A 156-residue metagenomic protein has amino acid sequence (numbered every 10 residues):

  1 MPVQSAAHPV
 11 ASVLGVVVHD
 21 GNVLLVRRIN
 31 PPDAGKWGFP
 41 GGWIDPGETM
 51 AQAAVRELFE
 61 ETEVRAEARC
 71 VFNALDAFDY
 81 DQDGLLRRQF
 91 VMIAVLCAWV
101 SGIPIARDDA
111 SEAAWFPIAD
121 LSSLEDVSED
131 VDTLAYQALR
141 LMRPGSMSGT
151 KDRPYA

Functional and structural regions predicted by a protein language model:
M1-V23, L96: Conserved N-terminal beta-strand and adjoining loop/helix that marks the start of the Nudix/MutT-like hydrolase domain
S5-P9, K36, L85-V91, A110: A generic structural micro-feature
L25-R27: Beta-strand scaffold of nucleotide-dependent catalytic cores
I29-P32: Short connector loops/turns at beta-strand edges and beta->alpha or beta->beta junctions
K36-W37, I105-A156: Nudix hydrolase/Nudix homology domain
F39-F72, V95: The catalytic Nudix box helix
I44, L75, W99-V100, A110 (+1 more regions): Hydrophobic pocket-lining residues within nucleotide cofactor-binding pockets
D76-I103: Active-site-adjacent beta-strand/loop module that shapes the phosphate/pyrophosphate-binding cleft
